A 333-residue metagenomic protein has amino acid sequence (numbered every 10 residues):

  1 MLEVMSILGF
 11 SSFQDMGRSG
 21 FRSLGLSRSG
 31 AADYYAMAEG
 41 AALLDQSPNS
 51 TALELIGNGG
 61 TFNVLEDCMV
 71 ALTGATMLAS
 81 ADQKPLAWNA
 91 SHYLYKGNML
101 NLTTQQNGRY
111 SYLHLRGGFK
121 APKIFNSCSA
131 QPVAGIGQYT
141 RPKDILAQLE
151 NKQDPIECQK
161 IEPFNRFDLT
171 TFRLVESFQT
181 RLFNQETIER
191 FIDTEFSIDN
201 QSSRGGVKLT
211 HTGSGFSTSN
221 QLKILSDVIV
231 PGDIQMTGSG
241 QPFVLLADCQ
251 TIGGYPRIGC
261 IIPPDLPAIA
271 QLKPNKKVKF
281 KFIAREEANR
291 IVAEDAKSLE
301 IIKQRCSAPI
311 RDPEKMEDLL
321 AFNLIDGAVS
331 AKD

Functional and structural regions predicted by a protein language model:
M1-D333: Conserved "landmark" site that anchors the functional core of diverse proteins
